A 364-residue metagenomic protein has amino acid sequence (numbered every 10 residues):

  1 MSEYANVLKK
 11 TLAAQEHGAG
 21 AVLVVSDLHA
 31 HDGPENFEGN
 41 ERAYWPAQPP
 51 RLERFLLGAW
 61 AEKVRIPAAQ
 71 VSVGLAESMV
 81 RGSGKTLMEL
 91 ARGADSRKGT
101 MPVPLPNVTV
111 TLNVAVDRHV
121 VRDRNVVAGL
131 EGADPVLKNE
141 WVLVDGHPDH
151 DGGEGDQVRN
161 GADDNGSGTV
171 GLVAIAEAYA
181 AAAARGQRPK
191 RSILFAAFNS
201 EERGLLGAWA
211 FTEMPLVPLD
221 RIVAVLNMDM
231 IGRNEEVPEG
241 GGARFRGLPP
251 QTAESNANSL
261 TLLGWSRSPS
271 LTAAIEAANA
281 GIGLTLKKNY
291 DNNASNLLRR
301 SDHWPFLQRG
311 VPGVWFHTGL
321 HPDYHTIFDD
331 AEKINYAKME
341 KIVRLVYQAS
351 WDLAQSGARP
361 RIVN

Functional and structural regions predicted by a protein language model:
M1-A59, E131, Q157-N160, D164 (+1 more regions): Extracellular/luminal Protease-associated
M1-T11, A61-A69, L112-D117, G155-N165 (+4 more regions): Second-shell loop/turn segments in exported
E3, A21, D27-D32, L75 (+8 more regions): Solvent-exposed loop/turn segments at secondary-structure junctions within structured extracellular/periplasmic domains
Q15-G20, V24-D27, A76, V80-R92 (+7 more regions): Sec-exported extracytoplasmic/periplasmic mature domains
P50-L87, F198-T318: Metal-dependent peptidase/peptidase-like ectodomains
L57-G161, E177, A181-R185: Soluble metallo-hydrolase cores and metallopeptidase-like ectodomains found primarily in the secretory/periplasmic
A174-L206, M228, R233: Short helix-loop-beta-strand segments that form the rim/entrance of peptidase-like active sites
E177, H317, H321-N364: His/Asp/Glu-rich mid-to-C-terminal helical/loop segments that flank catalytic regions of hydrolases
